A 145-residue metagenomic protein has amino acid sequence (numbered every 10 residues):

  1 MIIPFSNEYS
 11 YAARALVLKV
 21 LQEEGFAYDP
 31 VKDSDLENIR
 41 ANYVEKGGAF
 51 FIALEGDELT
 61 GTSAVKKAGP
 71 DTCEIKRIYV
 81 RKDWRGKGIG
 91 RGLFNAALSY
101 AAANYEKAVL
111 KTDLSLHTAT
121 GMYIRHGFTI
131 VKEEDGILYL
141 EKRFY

Functional and structural regions predicted by a protein language model:
P4-K76, R81, F94-N95, Y100 (+2 more regions): Acetyl-CoA-dependent GNAT
Y11, K87, H117: Loop/helix-junction capping segments adjacent to catalytic residues or to phosphate/diphosphate-binding pockets
K19, E106-H117, I124-Y145: C-terminal "cap" of GNAT-fold acetyltransferases
D57, G61, G88-G90, G127: Conserved phosphate-binding and hydrolysis motifs of nucleotide-dependent enzymes
T62-V65, W84, Y123, G127-F128: Short, contiguous hydrophobic alpha-helices characteristic of membrane insertion segments
V80, G86-S99, G121-R125: Conserved acetyl-CoA-binding loop-helix of GNAT-fold acetyltransferases
K87, A103-E106: Short coil/turn segments at alpha/beta junctions that flank glycine-rich nucleotide-binding fingerprints
